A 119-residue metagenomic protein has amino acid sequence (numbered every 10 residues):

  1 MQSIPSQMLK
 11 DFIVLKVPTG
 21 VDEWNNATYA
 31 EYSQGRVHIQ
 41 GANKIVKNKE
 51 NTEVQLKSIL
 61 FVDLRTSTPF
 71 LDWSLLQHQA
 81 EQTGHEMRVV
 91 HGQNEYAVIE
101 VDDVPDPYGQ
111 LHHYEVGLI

Functional and structural regions predicted by a protein language model:
M1-I13: N-terminal intrinsically disordered, low-complexity, charge/repeat-rich segments that act as generic
T19-G20, N26-I119: Short, conserved turn/kink motifs that form compact alpha/beta structural patches or helix kinks used as
